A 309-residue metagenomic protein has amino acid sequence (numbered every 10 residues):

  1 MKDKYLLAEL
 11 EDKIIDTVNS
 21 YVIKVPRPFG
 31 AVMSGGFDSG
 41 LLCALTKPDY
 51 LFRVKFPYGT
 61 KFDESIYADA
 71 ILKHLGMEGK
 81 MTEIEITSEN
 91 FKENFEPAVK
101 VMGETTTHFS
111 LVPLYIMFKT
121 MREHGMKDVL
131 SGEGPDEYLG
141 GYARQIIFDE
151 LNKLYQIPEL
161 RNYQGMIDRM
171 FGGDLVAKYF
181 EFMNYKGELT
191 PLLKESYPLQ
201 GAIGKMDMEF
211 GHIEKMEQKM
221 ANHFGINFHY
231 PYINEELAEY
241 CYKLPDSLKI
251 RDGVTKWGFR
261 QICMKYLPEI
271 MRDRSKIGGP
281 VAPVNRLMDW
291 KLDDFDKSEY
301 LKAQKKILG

Functional and structural regions predicted by a protein language model:
M1-P28, H223, S247, K265 (+1 more regions): RNA-binding accessory domains that recognize and position tRNA/RNA substrates
Y5, G125-D128, R161-G309: Adenosyl-5′-phosphate
R27-L75, E85: ATP-dependent adenylation/pyrophosphate-handling site
D38-L41, K61, N90, E137-G141 (+2 more regions): Short catalytic/ligand-binding loop motif for oxyanion handling, primarily in non-cytosolic enzymes, centered on
S65-V101, L175, Y179-L189: A conserved beta-strand->alpha-helix junction
M126-D136, G140-Y142: Short acidic/histidine-rich active-site segments
G140-G165: A mobile, often basic/glycine-rich helix-loop segment that functions as the active-site lid/recognition loop
